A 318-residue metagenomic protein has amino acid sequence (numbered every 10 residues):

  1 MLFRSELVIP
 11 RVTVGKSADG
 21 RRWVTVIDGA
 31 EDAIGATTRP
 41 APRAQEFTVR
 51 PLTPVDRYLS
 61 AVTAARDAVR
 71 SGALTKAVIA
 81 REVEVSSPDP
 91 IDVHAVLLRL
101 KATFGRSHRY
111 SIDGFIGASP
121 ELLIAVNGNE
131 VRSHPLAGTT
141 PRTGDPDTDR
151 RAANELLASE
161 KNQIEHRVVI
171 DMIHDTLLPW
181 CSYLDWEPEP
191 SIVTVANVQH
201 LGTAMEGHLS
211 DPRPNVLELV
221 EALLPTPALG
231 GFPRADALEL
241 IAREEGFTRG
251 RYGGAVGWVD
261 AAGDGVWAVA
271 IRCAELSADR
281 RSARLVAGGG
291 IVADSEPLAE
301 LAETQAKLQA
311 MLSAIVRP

Functional and structural regions predicted by a protein language model:
M1-E31: Hydrophobic alpha-helical hairpins/lids featuring a short glycine-rich hinge
F3-R4, V8, V12-T13, R81-V168 (+3 more regions): An anion-binding catalytic pocket shared by soluble metabolic enzymes
V14, G72, I124, D171 (+3 more regions): A residue-level signal for conserved active-site and pocket-lining positions in enzyme catalytic cores
T25-D28, S87-P88, D260: Short beta-strand-to-loop capping motifs
G29-T63, D67, R81-S87, R132-R243 (+1 more regions): Contiguous alpha-helical scaffold segments within structured protein domains that host functional hotspots
T75-A80, Y110-G114, E189, L217 (+2 more regions): Short coil/turn segments at secondary-structure boundaries
S119-E121, T203-P318: Conserved hydrophobic core element of enzyme catalytic domains
